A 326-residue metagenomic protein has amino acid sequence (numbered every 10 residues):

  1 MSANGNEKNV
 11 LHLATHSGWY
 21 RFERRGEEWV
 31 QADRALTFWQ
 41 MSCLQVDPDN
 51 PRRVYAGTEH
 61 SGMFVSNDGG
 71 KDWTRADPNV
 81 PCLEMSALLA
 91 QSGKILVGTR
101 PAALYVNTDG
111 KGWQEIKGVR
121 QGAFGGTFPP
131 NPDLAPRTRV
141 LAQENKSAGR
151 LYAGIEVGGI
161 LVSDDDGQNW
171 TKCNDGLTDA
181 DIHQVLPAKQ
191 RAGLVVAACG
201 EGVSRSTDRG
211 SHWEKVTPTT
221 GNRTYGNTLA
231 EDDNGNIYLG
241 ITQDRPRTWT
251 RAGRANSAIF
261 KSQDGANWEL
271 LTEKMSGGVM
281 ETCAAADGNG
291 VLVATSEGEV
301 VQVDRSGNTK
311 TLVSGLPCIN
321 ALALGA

Functional and structural regions predicted by a protein language model:
M1-A326: Extracellular glycan-interacting surfaces
